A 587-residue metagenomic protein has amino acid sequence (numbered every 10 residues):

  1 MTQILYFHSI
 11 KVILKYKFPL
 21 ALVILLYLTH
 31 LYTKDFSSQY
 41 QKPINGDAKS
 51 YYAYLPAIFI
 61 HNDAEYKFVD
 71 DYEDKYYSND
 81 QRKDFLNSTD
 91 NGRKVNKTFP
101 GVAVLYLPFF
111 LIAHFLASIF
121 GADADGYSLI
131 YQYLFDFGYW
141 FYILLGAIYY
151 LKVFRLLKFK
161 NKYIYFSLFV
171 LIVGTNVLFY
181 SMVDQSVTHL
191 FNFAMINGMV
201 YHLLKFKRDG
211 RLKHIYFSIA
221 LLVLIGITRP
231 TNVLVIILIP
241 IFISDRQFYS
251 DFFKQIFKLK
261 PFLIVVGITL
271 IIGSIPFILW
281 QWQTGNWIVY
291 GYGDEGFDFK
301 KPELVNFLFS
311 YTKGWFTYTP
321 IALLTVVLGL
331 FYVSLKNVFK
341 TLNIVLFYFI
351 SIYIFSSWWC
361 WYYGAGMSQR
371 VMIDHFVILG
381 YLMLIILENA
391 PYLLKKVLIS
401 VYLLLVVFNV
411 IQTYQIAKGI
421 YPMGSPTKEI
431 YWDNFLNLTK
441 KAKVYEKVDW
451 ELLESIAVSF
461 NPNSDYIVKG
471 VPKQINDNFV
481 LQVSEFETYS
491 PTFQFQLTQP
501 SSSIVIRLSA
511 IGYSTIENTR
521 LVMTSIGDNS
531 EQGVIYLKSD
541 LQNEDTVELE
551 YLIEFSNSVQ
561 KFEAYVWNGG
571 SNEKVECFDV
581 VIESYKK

Functional and structural regions predicted by a protein language model:
M1-S464: Membrane-proximal envelope and lipid/glycan-remodeling enzymes
E454-K587: Extracellular and organelle-lumenal recognition/adhesion modules and their flexible linkers in secreted
